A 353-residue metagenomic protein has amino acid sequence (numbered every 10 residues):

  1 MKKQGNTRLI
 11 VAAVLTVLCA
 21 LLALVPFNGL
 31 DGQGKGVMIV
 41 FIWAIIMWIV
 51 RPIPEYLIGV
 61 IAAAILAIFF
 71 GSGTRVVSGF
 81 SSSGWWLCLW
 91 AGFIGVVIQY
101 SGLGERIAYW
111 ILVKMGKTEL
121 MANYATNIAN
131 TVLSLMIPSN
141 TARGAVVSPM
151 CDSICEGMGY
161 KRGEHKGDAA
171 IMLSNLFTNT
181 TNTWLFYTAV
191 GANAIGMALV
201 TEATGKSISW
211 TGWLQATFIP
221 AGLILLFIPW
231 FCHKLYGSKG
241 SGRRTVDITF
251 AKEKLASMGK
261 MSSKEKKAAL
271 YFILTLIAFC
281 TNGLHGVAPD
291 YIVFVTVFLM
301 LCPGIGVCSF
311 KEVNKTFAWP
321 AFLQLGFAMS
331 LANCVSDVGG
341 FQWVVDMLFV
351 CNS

Functional and structural regions predicted by a protein language model:
M1-K3, V14-N28, W43-W48, W85 (+3 more regions): Short juxtamembrane and helix-loop transition motifs at transmembrane-helix boundaries in membrane proteins
K2-V25, N140-R143, Y160-K260, L270: Juxtamembrane and boundary regions of transmembrane helices in multi-pass small-molecule transporters and channels
G5-L15, G32-G36, V50-G59, V77-G92 (+8 more regions): Helical membrane-embedded segments and adjacent short helical loop/helix-boundary regions of multi-pass membrane
V14-L21, I39-I46, I61, I65 (+8 more regions): Lipid-exposed faces of alpha-helical membrane segments in multi-pass integral membrane proteins
V25, W43, Y56-R162, P320-A321 (+1 more regions): Membrane-embedded alpha-helical segments and adjacent helix-loop junctions characteristic of multi-pass solute
F27-K35, I42-V60, W230-G237, K260-K266 (+1 more regions): Flexible hinge motifs at transmembrane-helix junctions and intramembrane kinks/re-entrant loops in multi-pass membrane
G29-L30, F70-G79, M197-I208, A278-V287: Transmembrane helix-loop junctions at the membrane interface of multipass transporters and ion channels
I46-I53, N130-S139, L176-Y187, A278-L284: Transmembrane alpha-helix interface/packing and boundary motifs in multi-pass membrane proteins, characterized by
